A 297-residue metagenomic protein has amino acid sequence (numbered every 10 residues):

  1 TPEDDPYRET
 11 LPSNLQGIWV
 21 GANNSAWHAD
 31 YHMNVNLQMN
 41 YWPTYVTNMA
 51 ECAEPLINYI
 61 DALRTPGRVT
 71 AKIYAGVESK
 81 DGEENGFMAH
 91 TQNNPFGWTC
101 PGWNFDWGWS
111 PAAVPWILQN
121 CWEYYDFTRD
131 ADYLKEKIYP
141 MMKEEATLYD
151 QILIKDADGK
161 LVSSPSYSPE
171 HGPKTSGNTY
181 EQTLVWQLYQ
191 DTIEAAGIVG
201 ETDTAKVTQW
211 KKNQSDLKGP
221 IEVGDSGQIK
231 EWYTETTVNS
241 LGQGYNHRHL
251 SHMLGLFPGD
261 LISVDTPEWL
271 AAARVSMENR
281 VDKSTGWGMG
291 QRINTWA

Functional and structural regions predicted by a protein language model:
P2-V35, E51-Q119, Y125, D132-K137 (+4 more regions): Helix-terminus loop motifs that line ligand-binding clefts
E3, L11, N24, L37 (+6 more regions): Generic preference for well-ordered secondary structure
A22, S166, G259-L261: Structured loops at beta-to-helix junctions and adjacent beta-edge loops in soluble globular domains
W27-H28, N104-W107, H171-T179, G197-I198: Active-site rim elements
H28, H32, H90, H171 (+1 more regions): Histidine (H) residue identity feature
M33-V69, G82, D106-A131, E136 (+1 more regions): Active-site core of glycosidic bond-cleaving carbohydrate-active enzymes
E144-A195: Acidic/histidine-rich catalytic neighborhood
